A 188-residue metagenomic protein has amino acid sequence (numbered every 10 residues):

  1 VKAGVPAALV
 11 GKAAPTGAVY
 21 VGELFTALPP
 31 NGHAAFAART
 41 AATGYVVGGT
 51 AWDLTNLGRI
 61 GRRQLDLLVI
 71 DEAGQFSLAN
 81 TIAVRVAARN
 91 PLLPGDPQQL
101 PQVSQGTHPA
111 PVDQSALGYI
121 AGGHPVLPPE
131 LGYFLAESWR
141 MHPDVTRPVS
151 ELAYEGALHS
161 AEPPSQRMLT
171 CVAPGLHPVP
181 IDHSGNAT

Functional and structural regions predicted by a protein language model:
V1-F25: Conserved helix-turn-beta segment of the N-terminal RecA-like "Helicase ATP-binding" lobe in SF1/SF2 helicases
V1-V5, W52-T188: Conserved helicase motor core of SF1/SF2 NTP-dependent helicases
L9-K12, V47-G49, L67-I70: Short, hydrophobic beta-strand segments that form beta-sheet elements in well-ordered domains
A14-V19, F36-R39, I60-R63, Q102-Q105: A generic short-segment signal for beta-strand/edge and adjacent turn/coil regions
T16-V47: Conserved motor-coupling elements within RecA-like helicase/translocase cores
